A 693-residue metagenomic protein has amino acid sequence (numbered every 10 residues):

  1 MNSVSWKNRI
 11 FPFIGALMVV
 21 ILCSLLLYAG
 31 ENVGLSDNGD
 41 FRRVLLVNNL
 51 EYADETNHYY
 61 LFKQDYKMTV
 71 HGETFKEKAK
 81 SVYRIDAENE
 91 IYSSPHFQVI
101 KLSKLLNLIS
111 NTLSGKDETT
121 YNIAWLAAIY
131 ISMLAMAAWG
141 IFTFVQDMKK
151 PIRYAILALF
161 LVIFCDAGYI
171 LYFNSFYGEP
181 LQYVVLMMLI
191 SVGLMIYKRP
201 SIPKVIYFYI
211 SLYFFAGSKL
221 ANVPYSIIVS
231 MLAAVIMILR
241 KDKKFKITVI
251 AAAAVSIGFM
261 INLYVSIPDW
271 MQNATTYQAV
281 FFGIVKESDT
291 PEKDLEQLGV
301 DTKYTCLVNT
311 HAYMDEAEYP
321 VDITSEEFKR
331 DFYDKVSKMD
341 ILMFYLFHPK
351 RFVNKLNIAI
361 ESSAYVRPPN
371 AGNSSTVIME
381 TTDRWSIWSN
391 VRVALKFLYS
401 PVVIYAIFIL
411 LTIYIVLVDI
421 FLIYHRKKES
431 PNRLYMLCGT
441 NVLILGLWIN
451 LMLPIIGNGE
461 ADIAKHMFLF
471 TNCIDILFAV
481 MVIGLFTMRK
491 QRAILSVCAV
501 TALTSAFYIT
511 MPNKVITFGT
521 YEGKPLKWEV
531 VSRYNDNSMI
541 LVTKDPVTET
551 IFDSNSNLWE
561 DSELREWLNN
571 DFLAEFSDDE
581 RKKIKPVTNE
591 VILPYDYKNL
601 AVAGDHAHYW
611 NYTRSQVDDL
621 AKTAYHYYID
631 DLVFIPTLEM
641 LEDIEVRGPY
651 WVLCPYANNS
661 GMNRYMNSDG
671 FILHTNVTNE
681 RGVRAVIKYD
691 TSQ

Functional and structural regions predicted by a protein language model:
M1-E31, H96-K286, F397-K490: Hydrophobic transmembrane helix bundles of membrane-integrated enzymes that assemble and modify cell-envelope
Y28-I123, E380-I387: TM-lumen/periplasm interface segments of multi-pass membrane proteins, especially the first transmembrane helix
L45-E88, D269-M379, W559-S562, L568: Membrane-proximal stem/loop segments at transmembrane-domain junctions that anchor or position
S103-M136, A359-S362, V366-S386, N570-T613: Extracellular-facing segments of soluble proteins and assemblies that are Gly/Ser/Thr-biased and enriched in aromatics
N373-L395, Y399-I407: Small-residue-rich helix-loop
V497-F507: Sec-dependent N-terminal signal peptides of Gram-positive bacterial secreted proteins and lipoproteins
I509-Q693: Collagenous Gly-X-Y triple-helix signature in extracellular proteins
